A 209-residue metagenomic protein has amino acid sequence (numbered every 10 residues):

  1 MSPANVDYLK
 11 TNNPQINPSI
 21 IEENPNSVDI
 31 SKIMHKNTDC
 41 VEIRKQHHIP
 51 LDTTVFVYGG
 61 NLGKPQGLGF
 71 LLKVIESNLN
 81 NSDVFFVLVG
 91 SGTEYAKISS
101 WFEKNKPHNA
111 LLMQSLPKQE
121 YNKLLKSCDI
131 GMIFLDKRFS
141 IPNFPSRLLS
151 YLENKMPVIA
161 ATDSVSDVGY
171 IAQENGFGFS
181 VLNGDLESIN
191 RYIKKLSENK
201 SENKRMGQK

Functional and structural regions predicted by a protein language model:
A4, N24-S27: Carbohydrate-associated surface elements
I20, I49-F56, V84-F85, I130: Charged active-site motifs of nucleotide-sugar-dependent glycosyltransferases
M34-I49: A short helix/loop element that forms part of the nucleotide-sugar donor recognition site in Leloir-type
H35-D39, K194-K209: Conserved donor-nucleotide binding/catalytic region of nucleotide-linked donor-dependent transferases
P50-Q66, L72-E76: Conserved donor-binding/catalytic core segment of Leloir-type glycosyltransferases
Q66, P117-K126, G131-L152, P157-Y170: Nucleotide-sugar-dependent
D83-G90, Y95-N122: Nucleotide-activated donor-binding/catalytic signature segment of Leloir-type glycosyltransferases, i.e., the conserved
D163-K194: Change "using UDP/GDP/dTDP sugars" to "using nucleotide sugars
